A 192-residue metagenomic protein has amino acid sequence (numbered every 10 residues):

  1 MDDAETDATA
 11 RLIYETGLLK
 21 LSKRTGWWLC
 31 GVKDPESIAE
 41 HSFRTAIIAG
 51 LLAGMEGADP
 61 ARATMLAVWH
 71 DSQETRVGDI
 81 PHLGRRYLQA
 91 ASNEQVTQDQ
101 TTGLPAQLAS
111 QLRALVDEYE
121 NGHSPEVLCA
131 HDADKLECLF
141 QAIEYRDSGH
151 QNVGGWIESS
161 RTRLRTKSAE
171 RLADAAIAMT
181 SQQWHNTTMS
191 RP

Functional and structural regions predicted by a protein language model:
M1-P192: Active-site helical microenvironments for divalent-metal-assisted chemistry
